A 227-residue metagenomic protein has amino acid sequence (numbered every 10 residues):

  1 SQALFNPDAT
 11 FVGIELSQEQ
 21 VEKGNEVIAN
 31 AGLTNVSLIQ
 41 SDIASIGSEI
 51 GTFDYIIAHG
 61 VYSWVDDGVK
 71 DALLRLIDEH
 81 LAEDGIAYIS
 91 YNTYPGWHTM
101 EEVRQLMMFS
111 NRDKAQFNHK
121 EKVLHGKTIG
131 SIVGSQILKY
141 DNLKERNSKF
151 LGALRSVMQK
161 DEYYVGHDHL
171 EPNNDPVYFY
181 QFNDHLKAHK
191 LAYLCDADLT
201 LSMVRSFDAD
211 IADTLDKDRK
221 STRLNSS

Functional and structural regions predicted by a protein language model:
S1-I46: Class I SAM-dependent methyltransferase SAM/SAH-binding core
I46-I56: A short acidic, Gly/Pro-enriched loop at the edge of an enzyme's catalytic core that lines a small-molecule cofactor
I57-V61: A short beta-strand submotif of the Rossmann-like class I SAM-dependent methyltransferase core that lines
K70-E83: A short glycine-rich, Lys/Arg-flanked "PGG" loop and its adjoining helix->strand segment in the class I
I86-R146: Conserved class I S-adenosyl-L-methionine
E101-M107, F150-P172: Short, glycine-/aromatic-enriched active-site segment of Class I SAM-dependent methyltransferases
N174-Y193: Short alpha-helix
T222-S227: Conserved small/polar residues in nucleotide/adenosyl-binding loops
